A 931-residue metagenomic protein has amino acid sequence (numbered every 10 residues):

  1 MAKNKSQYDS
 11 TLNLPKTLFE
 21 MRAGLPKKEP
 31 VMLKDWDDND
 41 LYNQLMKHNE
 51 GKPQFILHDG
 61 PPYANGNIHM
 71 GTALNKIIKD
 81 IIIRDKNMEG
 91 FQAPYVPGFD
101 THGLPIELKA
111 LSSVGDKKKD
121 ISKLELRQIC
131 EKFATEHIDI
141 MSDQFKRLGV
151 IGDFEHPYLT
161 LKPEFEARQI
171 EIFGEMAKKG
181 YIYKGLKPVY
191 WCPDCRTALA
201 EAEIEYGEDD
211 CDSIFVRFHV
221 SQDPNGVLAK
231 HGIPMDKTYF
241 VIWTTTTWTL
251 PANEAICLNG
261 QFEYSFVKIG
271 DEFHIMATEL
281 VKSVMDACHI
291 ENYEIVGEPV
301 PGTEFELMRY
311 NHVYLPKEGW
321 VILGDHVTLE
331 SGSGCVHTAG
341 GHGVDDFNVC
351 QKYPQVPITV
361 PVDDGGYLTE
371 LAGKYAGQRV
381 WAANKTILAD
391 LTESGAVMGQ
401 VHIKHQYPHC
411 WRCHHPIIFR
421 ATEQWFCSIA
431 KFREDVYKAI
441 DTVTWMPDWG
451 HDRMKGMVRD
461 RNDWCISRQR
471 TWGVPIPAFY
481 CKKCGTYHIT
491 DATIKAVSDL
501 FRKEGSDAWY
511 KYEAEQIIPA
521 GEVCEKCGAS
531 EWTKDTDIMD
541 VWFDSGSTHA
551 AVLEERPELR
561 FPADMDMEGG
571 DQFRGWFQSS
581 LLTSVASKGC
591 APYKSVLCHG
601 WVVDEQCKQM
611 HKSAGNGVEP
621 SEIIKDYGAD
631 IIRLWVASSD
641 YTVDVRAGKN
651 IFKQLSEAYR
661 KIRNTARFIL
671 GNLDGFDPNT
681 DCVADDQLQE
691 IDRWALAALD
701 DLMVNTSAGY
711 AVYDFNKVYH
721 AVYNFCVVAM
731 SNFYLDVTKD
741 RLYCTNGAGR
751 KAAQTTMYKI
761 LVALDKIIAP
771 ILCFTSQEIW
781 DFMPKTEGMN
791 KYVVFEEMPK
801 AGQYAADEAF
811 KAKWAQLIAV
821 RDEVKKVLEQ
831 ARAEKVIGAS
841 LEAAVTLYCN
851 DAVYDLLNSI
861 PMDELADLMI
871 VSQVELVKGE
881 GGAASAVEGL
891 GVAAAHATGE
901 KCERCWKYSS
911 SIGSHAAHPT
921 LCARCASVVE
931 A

Functional and structural regions predicted by a protein language model:
A2-L25, V31, D35-N39, L111-P251 (+14 more regions): Residue patterns forming the tRNA-binding/recognition surfaces of aminoacyl-tRNA synthetases and related DALR
K47-K109, I242-P251, C257, I322-V349 (+4 more regions): N-terminal catalytic cores of NTP/NDP-binding nucleotidyl/phosphoryl-transfer enzymes
N49, P53-G60, M70-L74, I78 (+18 more regions): Secondary-structure capping and boundary motifs in well-ordered enzyme cores
D100, V189, P193, L199-G207 (+7 more regions): Acidic, turn-prone loop/beta-hairpin segments
V189, Y407, A478, G521 (+2 more regions): Residues immediately within or flanking Cys/His clusters that coordinate Zn2+ in small zinc-binding modules
C192, C410, C481, C524-C527 (+2 more regions): Short cysteine-rich clusters marking metal-coordination/redox-active sites
R196, Q469, G485, G528-A529 (+2 more regions): Cys/His-coordinated zinc-binding microdomains
V321-I322, S885-T920: C-terminal accessory/binding modules appended to enzymatic or scaffolding proteins
